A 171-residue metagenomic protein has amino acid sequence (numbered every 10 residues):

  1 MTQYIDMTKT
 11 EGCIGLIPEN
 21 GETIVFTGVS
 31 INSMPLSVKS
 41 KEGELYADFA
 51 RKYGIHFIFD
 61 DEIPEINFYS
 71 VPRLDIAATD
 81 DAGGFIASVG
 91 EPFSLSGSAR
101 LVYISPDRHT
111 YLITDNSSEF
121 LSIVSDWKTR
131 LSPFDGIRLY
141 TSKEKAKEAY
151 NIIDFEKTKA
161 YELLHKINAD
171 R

Functional and structural regions predicted by a protein language model:
M1-S94, F155-R171: A surface-exposed partner-binding patch
E62-E65, L101, R108, I152: Short, flexible coil/linker segments at or flanking structured domains
L95-A99: A short, compositionally biased
R100-G136: Compact, glycine/acidic-enriched structural inserts
L131-R171: Acidic, proline/glycine-rich low-complexity IDRs
